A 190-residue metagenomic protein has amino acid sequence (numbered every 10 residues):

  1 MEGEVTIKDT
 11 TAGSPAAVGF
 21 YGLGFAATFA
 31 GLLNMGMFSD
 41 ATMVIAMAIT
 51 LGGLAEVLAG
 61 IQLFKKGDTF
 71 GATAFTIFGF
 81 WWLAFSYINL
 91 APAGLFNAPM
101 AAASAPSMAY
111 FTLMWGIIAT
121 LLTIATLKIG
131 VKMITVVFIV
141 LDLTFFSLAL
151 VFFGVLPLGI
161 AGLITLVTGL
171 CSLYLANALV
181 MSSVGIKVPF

Functional and structural regions predicted by a protein language model:
M1-L63, T69: N-terminal topogenic module of multi-pass integral membrane proteins
N34-A41, A91-P106, F152-G159: Helix-coil boundary and interhelical linker segments in multi-pass alpha-helical membrane proteins
D40-G53, M100-W115, V136-F138, L163-L166: Structural signature of hydrophobic alpha-helical transmembrane segments
L58-K65, A84-A98, L121-A125: Membrane-helix exit/interface motif
Q62-F70, I124-V136: Membrane-helix interface "capping/anchor" motifs
A72, T76, F80-Y110: Helix-adjacent hinge/juxtasegments
Y110-L121, K132-F152, P157-A178: Alpha-helical membrane segments in multi-pass integral membrane proteins
K187-F190: Short, highly charged, low-complexity non-transmembrane loops/tails of multi-pass membrane proteins
